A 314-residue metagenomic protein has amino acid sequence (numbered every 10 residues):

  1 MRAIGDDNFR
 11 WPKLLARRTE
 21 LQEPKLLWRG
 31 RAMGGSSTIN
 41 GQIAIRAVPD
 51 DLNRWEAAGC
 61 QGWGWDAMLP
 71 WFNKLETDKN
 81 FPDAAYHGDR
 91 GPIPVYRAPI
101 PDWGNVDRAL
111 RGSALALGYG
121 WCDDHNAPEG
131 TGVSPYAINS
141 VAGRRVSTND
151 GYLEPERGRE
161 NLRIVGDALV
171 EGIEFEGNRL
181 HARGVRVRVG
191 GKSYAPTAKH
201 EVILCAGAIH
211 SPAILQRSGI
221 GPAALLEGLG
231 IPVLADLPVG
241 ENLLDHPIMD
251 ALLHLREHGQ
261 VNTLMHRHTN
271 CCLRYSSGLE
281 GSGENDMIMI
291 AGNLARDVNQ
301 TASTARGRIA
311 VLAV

Functional and structural regions predicted by a protein language model:
M1-V314: N-terminal redox-cofactor-binding region of secreted/periplasmic oxidoreductases
